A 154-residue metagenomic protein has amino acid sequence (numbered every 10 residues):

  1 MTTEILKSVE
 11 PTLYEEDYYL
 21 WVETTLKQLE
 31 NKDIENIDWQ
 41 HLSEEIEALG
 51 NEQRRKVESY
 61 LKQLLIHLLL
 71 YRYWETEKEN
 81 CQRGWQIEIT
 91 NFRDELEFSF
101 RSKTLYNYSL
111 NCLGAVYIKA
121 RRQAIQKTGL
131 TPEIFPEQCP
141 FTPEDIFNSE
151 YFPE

Functional and structural regions predicted by a protein language model:
M1-E154: Surface/interface-facing alpha-helical segments and adjacent flexible terminal/loop regions used for partner/assembly
